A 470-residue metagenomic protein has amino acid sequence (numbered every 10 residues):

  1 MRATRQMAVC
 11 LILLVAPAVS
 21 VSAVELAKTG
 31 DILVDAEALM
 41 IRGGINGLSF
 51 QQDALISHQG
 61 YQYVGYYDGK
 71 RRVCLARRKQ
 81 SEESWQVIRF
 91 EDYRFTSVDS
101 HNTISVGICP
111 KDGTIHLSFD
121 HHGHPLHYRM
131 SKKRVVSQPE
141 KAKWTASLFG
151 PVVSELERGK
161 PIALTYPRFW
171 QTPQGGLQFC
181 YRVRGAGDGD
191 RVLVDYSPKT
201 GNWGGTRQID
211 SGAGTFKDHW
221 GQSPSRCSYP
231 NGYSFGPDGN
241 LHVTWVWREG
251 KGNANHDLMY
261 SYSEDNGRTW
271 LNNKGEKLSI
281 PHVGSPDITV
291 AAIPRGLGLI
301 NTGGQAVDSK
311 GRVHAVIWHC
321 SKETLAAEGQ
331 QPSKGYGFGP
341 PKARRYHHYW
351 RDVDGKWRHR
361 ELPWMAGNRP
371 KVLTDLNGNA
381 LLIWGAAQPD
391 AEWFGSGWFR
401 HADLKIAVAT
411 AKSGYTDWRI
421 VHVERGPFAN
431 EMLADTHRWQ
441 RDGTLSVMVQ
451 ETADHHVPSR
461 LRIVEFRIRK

Functional and structural regions predicted by a protein language model:
M1-V9: Bacterial N-terminal signal peptides that target proteins for export
A8-A18: Bacterial N-terminal signal peptides
V24-K470: Extracellular, repeat-based ectodomains that mediate carbohydrate processing or recognition
